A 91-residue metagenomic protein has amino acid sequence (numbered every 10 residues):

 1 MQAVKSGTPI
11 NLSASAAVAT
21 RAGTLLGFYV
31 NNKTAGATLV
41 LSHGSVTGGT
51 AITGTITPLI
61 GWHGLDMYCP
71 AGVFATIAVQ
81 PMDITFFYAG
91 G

Functional and structural regions predicted by a protein language model:
M1-R21, K33, A78-G91: C-terminal interaction-tip segments
S6-T8, L25, G36, H43: Small cysteine-rich, disulfide-bonded extracellular modules of the LU/uPAR three-finger superfamily and closely related
A14-G23, L65-A71: Extracellular and analogous surface-interaction loops
A22, Y29-V30, S45, G49 (+1 more regions): Extended, solvent-exposed regions of the mature portions of secreted/cell-surface glycoproteins
L26-F28, D66-D83: Noncatalytic modules at the cell exterior or secretory-pathway interfaces, chiefly beta-strand-rich lectin/adhesion
K33, G44, L59, Y68-P70 (+2 more regions): Generic structural motif
T34-A51, T85-A89: Short, surface-exposed beta-strand/strand-loop-strand elements in extracellular ectodomains
G49-P70: Glycine-rich strand-loop-strand elements at beta-sheet edges
